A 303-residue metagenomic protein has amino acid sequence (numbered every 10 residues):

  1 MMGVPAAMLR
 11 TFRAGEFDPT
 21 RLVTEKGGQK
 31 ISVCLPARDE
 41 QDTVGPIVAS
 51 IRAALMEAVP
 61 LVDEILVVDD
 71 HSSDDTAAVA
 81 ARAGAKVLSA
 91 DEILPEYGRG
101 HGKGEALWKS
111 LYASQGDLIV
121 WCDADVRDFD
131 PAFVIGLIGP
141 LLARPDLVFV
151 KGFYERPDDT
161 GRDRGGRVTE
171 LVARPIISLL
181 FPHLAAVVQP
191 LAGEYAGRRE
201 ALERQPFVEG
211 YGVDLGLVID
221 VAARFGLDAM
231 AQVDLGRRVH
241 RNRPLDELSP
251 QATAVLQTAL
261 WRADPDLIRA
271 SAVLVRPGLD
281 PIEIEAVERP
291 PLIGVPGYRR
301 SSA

Functional and structural regions predicted by a protein language model:
M1-A53: N-proximal low-complexity "stem/linker" segments adjacent to membrane-targeting elements
M1-A6, R243-A303: Terminal low-complexity segments of carbohydrate-biosynthetic enzymes
D63, A77-E105, A113: Conserved donor nucleotide-binding strand/loop of the catalytic core
D69-A78: A conserved acidic beta->alpha catalytic loop
P95-K103, L107-K109, F129-A201: Acceptor/aglycone-binding surface of glycosyltransferases and processive sugar-polymer synthases
I119: Short aromatic/hydrophobic "clamp" motif used to bind/position activated sugar donors
D123-F129: The conserved acidic donor/metal-binding loop of glycosyltransferases
R164-T258: Conserved catalytic loops of nucleotide-sugar-dependent glycosyltransferases that act on lipid-linked
